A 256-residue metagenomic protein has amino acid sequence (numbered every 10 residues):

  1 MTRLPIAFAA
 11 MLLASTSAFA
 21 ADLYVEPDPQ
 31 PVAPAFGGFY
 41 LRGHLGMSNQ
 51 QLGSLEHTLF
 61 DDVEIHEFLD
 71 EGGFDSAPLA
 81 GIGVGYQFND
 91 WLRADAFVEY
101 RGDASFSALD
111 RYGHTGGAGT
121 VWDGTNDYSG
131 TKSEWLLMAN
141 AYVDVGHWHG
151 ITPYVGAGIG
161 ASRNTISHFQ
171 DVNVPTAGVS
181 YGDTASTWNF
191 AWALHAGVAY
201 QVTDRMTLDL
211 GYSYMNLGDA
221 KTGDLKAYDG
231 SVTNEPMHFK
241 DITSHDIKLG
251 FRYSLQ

Functional and structural regions predicted by a protein language model:
T2-F8: Sec-dependent signal peptide recognition, specifically the positively charged N-region followed immediately by
S15-S17: N-terminal signal peptide c-region/cleavage motif recognized by signal peptidases
F19-G43, Q50-L55, Q256: Outer-membrane beta-barrel biogenesis signature
G38-E64, G73-A77, G83, Q87 (+1 more regions): Short, contiguous, helix-prone interaction/anchoring segments in small proteins
Y40, D241-Q256: Outer-membrane beta-barrel "beta-signal"
G43-L45, I82-Y86, A139-V143, A157-A161 (+4 more regions): Residues on the lipid-exposed face of transmembrane beta-strands in outer-membrane beta-barrel proteins
Q50-D75, Y100-L136, A161-N189, L217-D246: Extracellular/periplasm-exposed beta-strand and loop segments of Gram-negative cell-envelope proteins, dominated by
W91-A94, H149-I151, Y200-L208: Repeated loop/turn-to-beta-strand initiation elements of outer-membrane beta-barrel proteins
